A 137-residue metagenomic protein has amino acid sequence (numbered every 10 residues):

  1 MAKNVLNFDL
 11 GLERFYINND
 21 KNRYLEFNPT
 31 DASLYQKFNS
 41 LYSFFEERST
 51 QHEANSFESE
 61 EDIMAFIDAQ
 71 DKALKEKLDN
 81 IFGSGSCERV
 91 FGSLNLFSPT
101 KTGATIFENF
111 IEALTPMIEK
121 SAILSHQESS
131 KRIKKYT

Functional and structural regions predicted by a protein language model:
M1-E60: Short N-terminal mixed-charge amphipathic segments
N28-D31, Y35, M64-D68, F97-T100: Short, charged/polar micro-motifs that form catalytic or ligand-binding hotspots
E53-A65, G92-F97: Short, surface-exposed loop/turn segments at secondary-structure junctions
K75: Generic structural marker for isolated residues within well-ordered, non-membrane alpha-helices of soluble domains
I81: Conserved catalytic core of Hanks-type protein kinase domains
S84-T137: C-terminal charged interaction modules
